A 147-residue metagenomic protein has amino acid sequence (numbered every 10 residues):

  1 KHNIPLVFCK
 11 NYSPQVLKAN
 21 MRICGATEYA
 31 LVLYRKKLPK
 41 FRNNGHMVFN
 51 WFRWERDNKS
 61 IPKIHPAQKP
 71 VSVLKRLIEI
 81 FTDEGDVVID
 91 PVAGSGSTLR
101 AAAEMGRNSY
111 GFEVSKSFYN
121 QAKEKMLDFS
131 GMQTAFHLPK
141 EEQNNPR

Functional and structural regions predicted by a protein language model:
K1-N120: Core catalytic lobe of class I
K123-R147: S-adenosyl-L-methionine
